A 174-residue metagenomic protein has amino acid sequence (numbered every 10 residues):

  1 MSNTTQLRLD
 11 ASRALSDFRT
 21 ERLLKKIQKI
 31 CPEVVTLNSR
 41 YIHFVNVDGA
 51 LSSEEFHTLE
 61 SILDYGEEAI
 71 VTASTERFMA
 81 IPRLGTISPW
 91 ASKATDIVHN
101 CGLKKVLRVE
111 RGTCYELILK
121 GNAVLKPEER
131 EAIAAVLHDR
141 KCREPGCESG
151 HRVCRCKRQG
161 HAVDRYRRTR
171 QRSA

Functional and structural regions predicted by a protein language model:
M1-A174: Core nucleic-acid recognition elements
